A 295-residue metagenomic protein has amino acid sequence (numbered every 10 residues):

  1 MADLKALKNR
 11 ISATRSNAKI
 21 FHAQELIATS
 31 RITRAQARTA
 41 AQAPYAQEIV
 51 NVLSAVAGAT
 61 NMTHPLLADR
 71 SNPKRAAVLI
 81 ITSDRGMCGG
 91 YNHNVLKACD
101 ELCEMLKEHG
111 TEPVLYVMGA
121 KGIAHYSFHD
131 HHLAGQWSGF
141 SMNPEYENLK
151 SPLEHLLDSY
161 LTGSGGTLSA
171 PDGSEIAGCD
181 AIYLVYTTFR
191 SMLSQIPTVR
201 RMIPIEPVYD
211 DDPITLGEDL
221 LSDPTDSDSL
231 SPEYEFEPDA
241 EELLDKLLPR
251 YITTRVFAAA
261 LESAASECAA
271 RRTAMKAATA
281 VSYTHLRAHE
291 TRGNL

Functional and structural regions predicted by a protein language model:
M1-R287, R292: C-terminal beta-strand-loop-alpha-helix "lid" module of Rossmann-like NAD(P)-dependent dehydrogenases
L295: Conserved AMP-binding A3 loop
